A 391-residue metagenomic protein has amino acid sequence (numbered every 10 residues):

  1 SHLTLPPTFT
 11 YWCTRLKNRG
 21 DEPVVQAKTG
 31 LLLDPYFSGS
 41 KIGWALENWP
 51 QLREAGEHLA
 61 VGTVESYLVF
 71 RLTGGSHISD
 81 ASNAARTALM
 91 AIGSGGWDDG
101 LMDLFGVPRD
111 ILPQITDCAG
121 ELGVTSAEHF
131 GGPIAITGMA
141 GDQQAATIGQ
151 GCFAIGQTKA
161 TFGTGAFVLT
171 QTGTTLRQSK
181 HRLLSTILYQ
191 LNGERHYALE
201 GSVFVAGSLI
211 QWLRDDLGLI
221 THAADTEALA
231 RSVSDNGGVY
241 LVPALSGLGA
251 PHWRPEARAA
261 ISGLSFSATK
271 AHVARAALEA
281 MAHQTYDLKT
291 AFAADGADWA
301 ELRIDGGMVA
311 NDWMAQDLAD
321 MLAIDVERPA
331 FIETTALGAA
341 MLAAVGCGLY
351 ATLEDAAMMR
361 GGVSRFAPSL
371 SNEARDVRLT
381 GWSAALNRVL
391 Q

Functional and structural regions predicted by a protein language model:
S1-G20, Q51-R53, G75, T172-Q391: Glycine/Thr-rich phosphate-binding loops that ligate phosphate moieties of nucleotide and other phosphorylated ligands
L5-R15, F37-S38, M90-D98, T116-G123 (+2 more regions): A structural motif shared across PLP-dependent enzymes of the aminotransferase-like
Y11-K17, Q26-E47: Active-site neighborhood for divalent-cation/phosphate handling
C13, E22, I42, E65 (+6 more regions): Generic structural marker for isolated residues within well-ordered, non-membrane alpha-helices of soluble domains
K17-D34, P133-M139, Q157-K159, V345-M359: A polyampholytic, Gly/Pro-enriched intrinsically disordered region
P23-L33, L52-G62, R109, H222: A short alpha-helix-loop-beta-strand transition element characteristic of N-terminal alpha/beta dinucleotide-binding
H77-E194, A198, F204-S208, T221-N236 (+3 more regions): ATP-dependent carbohydrate kinase catalytic cores
